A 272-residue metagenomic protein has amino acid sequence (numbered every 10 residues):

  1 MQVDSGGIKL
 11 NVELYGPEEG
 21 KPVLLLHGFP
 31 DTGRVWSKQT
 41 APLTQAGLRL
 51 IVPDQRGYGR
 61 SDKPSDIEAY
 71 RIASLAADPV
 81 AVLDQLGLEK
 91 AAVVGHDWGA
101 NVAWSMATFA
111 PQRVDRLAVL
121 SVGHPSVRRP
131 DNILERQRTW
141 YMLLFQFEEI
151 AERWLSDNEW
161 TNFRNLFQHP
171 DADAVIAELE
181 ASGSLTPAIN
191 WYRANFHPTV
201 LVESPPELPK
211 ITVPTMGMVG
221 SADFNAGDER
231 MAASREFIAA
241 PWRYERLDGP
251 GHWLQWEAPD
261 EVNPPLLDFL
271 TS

Functional and structural regions predicted by a protein language model:
M1-K9: N-terminal cap/lid segment of alpha/beta-hydrolase-fold proteins
Q2, L14-Y15, T40-P42, E207-P209 (+1 more regions): Short secondary-structure boundary/capping segments
Q2, L50-V52, Y244-R246: Conserved beta-strand scaffold positions in the cores of enzyme catalytic domains, especially in NTP/NDP-utilizing
I8-L10, P22, Y58-V94, W98-R246 (+3 more regions): Flexible "cap/lid" subdomain of the alpha/beta-hydrolase fold that forms the substrate-access gate
E13-D62: Conserved HGGG/HGGXW glycine-rich cap/lid loop of the alpha/beta-hydrolase fold
T32-G33, N101, P250-G251: A short, glycine- and basic residue-enriched loop/turn that sits immediately adjacent to a domain's principal
R34-S37, T186, P264: Alpha-helical elements of the RecA-like P-loop NTPase motor core of helicases
P250-P259, N263: Catalytic histidine-centered segment of alpha/beta-hydrolase-like enzymes
